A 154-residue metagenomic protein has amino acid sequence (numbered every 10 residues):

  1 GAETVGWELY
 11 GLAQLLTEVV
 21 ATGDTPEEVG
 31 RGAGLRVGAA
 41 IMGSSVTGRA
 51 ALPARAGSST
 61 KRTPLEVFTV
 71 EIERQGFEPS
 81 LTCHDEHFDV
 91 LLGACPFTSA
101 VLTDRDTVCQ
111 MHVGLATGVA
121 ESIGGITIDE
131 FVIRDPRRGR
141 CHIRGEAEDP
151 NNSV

Functional and structural regions predicted by a protein language model:
G1, V5, L9, P26 (+6 more regions): Generic structural signal for short, flexible, solvent-exposed coil/loop and linker residues
G1-R55, S59-R62: Amphipathic alpha-helical dimerization/coiled-coil segments that flank or bridge DNA-binding/regulatory modules
G11-Q14, E66, Q110, G114: A generic alpha-helix surface/boundary motif
G32-G38, T60-T98: An N-terminal amphipathic alpha-helical segment
A39-F77, E121, G125, R144-D149: Compositionally biased accessory segments in Actinobacterial proteins
F77-V154: C-terminal regulatory/effector modules of DNA-binding transcriptional regulators
